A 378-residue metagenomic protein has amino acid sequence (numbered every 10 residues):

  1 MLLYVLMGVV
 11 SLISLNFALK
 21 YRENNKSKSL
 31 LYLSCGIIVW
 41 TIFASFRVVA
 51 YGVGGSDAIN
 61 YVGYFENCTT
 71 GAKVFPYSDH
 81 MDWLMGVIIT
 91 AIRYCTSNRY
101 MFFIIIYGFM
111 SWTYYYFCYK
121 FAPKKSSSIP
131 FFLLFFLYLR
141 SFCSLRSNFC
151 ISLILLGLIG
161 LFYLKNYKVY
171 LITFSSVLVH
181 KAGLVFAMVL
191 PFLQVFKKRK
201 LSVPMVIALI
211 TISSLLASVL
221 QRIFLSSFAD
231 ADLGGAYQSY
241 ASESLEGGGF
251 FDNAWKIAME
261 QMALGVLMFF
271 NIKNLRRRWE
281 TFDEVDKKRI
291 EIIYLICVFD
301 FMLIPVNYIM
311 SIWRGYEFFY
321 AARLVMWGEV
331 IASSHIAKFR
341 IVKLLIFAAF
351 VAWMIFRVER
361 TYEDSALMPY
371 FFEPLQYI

Functional and structural regions predicted by a protein language model:
R22-F103, Y107, R357-I378: TM-lumen/periplasm interface segments of multi-pass membrane proteins, especially the first transmembrane helix
V53-G63, N67-G71, G86, L190-G315 (+1 more regions): Alpha-helical transmembrane segments and terminal signal-anchor/GPI-anchor hydrophobic tails, characterized by long
Y115-F135: Transmembrane-helix signature of polytopic, membrane-embedded enzymes that assemble or transfer cell-envelope glycans
L137, K168-F192, F301-I304: Membrane-interface alpha helices of multi-pass inner-membrane proteins
F142-F149: Short acidic/glycine- and proline-prone juxtamembrane loop motifs at membrane-interface regions of multi-pass membrane
I154-K168: Membrane-interface transmembrane helices that cradle and orient dolichyl/undecaprenyl
P204-T211, H335-F356: Signature aromatic-anchored transmembrane alpha helix within multi-pass, membrane-resident enzymes that catalyze glycan
I312-I331: Hydrophobic/aromatic-rich transmembrane helices and adjacent perimembrane loops
